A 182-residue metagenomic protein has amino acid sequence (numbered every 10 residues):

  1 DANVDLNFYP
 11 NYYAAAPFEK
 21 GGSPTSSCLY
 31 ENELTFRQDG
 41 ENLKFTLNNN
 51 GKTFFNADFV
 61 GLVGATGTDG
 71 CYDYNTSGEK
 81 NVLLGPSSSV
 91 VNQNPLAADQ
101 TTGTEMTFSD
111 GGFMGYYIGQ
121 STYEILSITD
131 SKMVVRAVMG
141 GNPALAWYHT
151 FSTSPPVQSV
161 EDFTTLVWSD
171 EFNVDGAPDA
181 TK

Functional and structural regions predicted by a protein language model:
D1-A14, W168-D170: Tryptophan-anchored aromatic micro-motifs
A2-N3, E41-K44, K52, D175-T181: Primarily extracytoplasmic ectodomains and periplasmic/lumenal surface modules that are beta-strand-rich
Y12-S23: Short, flexible N-terminal segments of the mature chain
G22-I128: Contiguous, well-ordered beta-strand patches that form the walls/edges of small beta-barrel/beta-sandwich domains
T129-M133: Surface-exposed edge beta-strand/loop patches
V134-P143: Short, exposed beta-strand-loop hairpins at the edges of beta-sheets in extracellular/periplasmic proteins
N142-V160: A recurrent domain-boundary module in secreted/ectodomain proteins
Q158-K182: Low-complexity, Ser/Thr/Pro/Gly-rich disordered linker/stalk regions
